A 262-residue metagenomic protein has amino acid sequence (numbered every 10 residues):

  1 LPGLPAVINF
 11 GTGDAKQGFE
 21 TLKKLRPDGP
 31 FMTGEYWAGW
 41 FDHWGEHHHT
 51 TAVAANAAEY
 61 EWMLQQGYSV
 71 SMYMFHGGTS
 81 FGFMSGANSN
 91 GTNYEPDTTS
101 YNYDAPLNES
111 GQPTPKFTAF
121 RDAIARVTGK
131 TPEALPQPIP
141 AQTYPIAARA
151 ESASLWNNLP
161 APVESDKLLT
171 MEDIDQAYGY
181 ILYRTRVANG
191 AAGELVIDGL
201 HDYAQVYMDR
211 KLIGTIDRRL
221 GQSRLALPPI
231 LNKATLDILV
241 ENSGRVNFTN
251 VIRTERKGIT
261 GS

Functional and structural regions predicted by a protein language model:
L1-M72: Substrate-binding/catalytic cleft of secreted carbohydrate-active enzymes, primarily glycoside hydrolases
G34-G39, M63-Y68, F75-S262: Carbohydrate-binding surfaces of carbohydrate-active enzymes
